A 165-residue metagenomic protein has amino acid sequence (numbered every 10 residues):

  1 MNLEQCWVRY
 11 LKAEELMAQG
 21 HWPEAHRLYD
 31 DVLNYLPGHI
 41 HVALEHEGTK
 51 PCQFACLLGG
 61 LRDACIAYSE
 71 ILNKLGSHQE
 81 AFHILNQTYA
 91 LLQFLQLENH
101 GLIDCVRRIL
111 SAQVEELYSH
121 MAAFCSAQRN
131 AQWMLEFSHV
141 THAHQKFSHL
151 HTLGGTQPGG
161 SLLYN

Functional and structural regions predicted by a protein language model:
N2, R9, L58-L61, C65 (+2 more regions): TPR repeat positional signature
C6, A13-E14, R62, S69 (+1 more regions): Conserved small-residue packing positions in alpha-helical repeats and bundles
Y10, M17-A18, N73: Hydrophobic/aromatic side-chain positions at a characteristic register within alpha-helices of tetratricopeptide repeats
M17, W22, L28-D30, L36 (+3 more regions): Inward-facing hydrophobic residues that define packing positions of alpha-helical scaffold repeats
A25, V32, H39, Y68-I71 (+6 more regions): Alpha-helical solenoid scaffolds that mediate protein-protein interactions, centered on TPR/SEL1-like repeats but also
Y29-L57, A90-H100: Short, charge-rich amphipathic alpha-helical segments embedded in non-transmembrane helical bundles/solenoids
Q79-M121: Amphipathic protein-protein interaction modules
L153-N165: Extreme N-terminal leader/anchor segments
